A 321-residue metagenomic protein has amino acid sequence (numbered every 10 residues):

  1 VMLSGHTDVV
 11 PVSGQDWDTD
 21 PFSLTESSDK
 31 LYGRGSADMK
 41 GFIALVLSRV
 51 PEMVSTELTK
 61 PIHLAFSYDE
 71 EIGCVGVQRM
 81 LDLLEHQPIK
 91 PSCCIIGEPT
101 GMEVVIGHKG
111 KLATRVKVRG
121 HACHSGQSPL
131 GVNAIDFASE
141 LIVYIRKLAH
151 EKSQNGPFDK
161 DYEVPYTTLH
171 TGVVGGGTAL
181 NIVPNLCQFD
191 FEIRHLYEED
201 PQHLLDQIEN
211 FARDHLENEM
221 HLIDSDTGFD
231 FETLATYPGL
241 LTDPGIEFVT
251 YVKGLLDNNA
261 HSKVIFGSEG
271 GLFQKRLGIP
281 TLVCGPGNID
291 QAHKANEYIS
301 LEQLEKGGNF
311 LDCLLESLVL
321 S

Functional and structural regions predicted by a protein language model:
V1, K30, H63, S92-I95 (+1 more regions): Structural motif
M2-H63: Active-site metal-coordination/substrate-binding segment of hydrolases, especially metallo-dependent peptidases
S4-H6, A65-S67, C94-G97, K117-R119 (+2 more regions): Short beta-strand segments
V12-E26, P91, I106-K117, L282: Acidic-glycine-rich active-site phosphate/pyrophosphate-binding loop
S27-D29, R49-H63, Q87-K90, I145-N155 (+2 more regions): Phosphate-handling active-site elements
L31-I43, P51, E71, V132-I135 (+1 more regions): Short, conserved micro-motifs enriched in small and acidic residues
M39-A113: Acidic/histidine-rich catalytic neighborhood of metal-dependent amide-processing enzymes
R115-S321: Metal-dependent amide/peptide-bond hydrolase catalytic core, centered on the "pita-bread" metallohydrolase fold
